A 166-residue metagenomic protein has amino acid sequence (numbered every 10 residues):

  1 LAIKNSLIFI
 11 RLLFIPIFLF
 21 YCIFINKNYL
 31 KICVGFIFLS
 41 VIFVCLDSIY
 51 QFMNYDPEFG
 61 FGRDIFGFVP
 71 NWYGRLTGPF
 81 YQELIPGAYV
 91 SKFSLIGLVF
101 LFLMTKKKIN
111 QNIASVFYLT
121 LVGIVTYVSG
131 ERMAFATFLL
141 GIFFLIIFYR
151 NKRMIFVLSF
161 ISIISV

Functional and structural regions predicted by a protein language model:
L1-I10, F43: N-terminal hydrophobic segments of proteins, predominantly signal-anchor/transmembrane helices of inner/organellar
A2, N26-C33: Interfacial helix-loop-helix linkers and transmembrane-helix boundary segments in multi-pass membrane proteins
R11-F14, K31-G67, N71, G78-Y149 (+1 more regions): Alpha-helical transmembrane segments of multi-pass inner-membrane proteins
I17-F18: Mixed-charge (Asp/Glu-Lys/Arg
N26, Y55, R150-K152, V166: Short, solvent-exposed helix-helix connector turns and helix-capping sites enriched in acidic/polar residues
N28, Q111, M154: Conserved donor-nucleotide binding/catalytic region of nucleotide-linked donor-dependent transferases
M154-V166: Alpha-helical transmembrane segments and terminal signal-anchor/GPI-anchor hydrophobic tails, characterized by long
